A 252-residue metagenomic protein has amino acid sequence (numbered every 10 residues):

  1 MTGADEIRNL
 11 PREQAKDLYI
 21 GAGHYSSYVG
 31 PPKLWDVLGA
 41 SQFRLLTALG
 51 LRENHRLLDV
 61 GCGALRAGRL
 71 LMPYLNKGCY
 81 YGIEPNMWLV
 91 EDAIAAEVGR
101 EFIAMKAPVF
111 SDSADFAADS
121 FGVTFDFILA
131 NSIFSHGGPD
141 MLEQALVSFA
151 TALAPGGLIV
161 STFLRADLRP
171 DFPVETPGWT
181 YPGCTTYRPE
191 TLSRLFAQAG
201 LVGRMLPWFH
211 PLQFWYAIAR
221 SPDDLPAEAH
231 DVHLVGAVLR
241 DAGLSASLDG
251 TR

Functional and structural regions predicted by a protein language model:
M1-L49, A64-S120, G137-Q144, S148 (+1 more regions): Class I (Rossmann-like) S-adenosyl-L-methionine-dependent methyltransferase catalytic domain, capturing the SAM-binding
N54, F125-D126: Local beta-strand N-terminus motif with an aromatic residue
N54-G63: Conserved class I S-adenosyl-L-methionine
R56, G156-L158: Short glycine-centered segments of the SAM/dcSAM-binding site in methyltransferase folds
D59, E84, D126: Acidic active-site catalytic centers that drive phospho-/nucleotidyl reactions and related ester hydrolyses
L129: A conserved beta-strand element that flanks and buttresses the S-adenosyl-L-methionine
S132-I133: Short catalytic micro-motifs in class I SAM-dependent methyltransferases
